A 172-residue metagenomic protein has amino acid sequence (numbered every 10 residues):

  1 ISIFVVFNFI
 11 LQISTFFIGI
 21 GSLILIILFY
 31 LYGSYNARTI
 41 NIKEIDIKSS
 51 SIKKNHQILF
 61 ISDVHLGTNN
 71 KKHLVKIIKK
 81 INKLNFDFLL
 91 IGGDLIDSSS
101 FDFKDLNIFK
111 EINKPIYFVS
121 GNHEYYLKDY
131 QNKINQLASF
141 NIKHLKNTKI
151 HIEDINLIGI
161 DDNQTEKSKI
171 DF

Functional and structural regions predicted by a protein language model:
I1-R38: Non-catalytic terminal accessory segments
I3-I10, Y35, I47, I81 (+2 more regions): Generic low-polarity alpha-helical segments
T15-I18, K48-S51, D105-L106: Short hydrophobic/aromatic-rich motifs at helix boundaries and adjacent loops
F17-I18, I40, N70, Y130: Alpha-helix N-cap/helix-start motif
I20-I27, R38-I40, N122, L137-A138 (+1 more regions): A short linear-motif detector with a strong N-terminal bias
I27-S50, L66-K72: Hydrophobic alpha-helical transmembrane segments in integral membrane proteins
I52-F172: Soluble catalytic domains of enzymes that build or remodel membrane lipids, polysaccharides, and related
